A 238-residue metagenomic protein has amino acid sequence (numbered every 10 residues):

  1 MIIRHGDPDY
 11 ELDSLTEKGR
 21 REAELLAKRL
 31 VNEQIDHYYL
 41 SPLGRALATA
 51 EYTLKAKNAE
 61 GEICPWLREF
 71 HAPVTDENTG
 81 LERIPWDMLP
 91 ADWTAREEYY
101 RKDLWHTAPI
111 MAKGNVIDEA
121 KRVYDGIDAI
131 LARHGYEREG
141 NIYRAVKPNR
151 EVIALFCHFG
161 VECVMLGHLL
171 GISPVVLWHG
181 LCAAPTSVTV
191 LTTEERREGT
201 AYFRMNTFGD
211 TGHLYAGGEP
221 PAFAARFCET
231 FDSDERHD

Functional and structural regions predicted by a protein language model:
M1-H5, F156-H158: Short, hydrophobic/glycine-enriched beta-strand segments
R4-E17: Glycine-rich N-terminal loop/short-helix segment of MobA-like nucleotidyltransferase
P8, V161-E162: Short active-site segment of divalent metal-dependent hydrolases/proteases that encodes the spacing between
L15-L30: Short catalytic helix/loop segments, enriched in acidic residues and glycine and frequently bearing histidine
A27-I110: Phosphate-coordination/substrate-recognition cap region in phosphate-metabolizing enzymes
D36-P42, I142-Y143, V152-L155: Short glycine-rich phosphate-binding loop at a beta-alpha junction
F70-M88, N141-V152, C163-D238: Acidic, low-complexity terminal tails and accessory targeting/binding regions of phosphate-metabolizing enzymes
A108-I142: Internal catalytic-core helix/loop-beta-alpha segment that presents or stabilizes conserved functional determinants
